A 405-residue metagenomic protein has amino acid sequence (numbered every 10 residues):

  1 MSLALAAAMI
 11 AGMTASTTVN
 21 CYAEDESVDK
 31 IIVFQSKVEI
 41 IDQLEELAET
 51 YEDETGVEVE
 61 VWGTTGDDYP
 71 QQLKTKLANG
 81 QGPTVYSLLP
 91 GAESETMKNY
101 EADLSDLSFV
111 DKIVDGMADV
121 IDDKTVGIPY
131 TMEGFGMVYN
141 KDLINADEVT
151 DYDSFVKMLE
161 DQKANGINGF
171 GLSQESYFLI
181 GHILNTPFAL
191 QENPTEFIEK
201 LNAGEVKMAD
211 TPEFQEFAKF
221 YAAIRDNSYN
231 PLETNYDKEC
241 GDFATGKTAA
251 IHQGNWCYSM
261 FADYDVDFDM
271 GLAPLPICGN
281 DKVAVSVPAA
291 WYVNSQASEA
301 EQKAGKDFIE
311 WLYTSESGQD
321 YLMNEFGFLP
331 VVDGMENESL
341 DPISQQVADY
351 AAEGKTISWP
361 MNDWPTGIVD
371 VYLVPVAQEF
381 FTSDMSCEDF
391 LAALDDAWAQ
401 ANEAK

Functional and structural regions predicted by a protein language model:
A15-E93, G279, A300, D389 (+1 more regions): Conserved N-terminal structural module of periplasmic/extracytoplasmic solute-binding proteins
E49, E54, D263-E325, A404: Extracytoplasmic/periplasmic substrate-recognition and gating elements
T50-I113, V126, K141-L143, D147-T150 (+3 more regions): Extracytoplasmic "Venus flytrap"/periplasmic binding protein-like
E58, A352-K405: Conserved C-terminal helix/tail region of periplasmic/extracytoplasmic solute-binding proteins
K76, P83-T84, S108-D142, N168-L172 (+2 more regions): A structural signal for short loop-to-beta-strand junctions that line the ligand-binding cleft of periplasmic/secreted
L89-V138, D147, S154-M158, N165 (+2 more regions): Hinge/lid segment of periplasmic solute-binding proteins
V126-I128, F135, V156-V206, T248: Extracytoplasmic/periplasmic solute-binding protein
N202-E233: Glycine-centered hinge/linker elements that transmit conformational signals in sensory and ligand-binding systems
